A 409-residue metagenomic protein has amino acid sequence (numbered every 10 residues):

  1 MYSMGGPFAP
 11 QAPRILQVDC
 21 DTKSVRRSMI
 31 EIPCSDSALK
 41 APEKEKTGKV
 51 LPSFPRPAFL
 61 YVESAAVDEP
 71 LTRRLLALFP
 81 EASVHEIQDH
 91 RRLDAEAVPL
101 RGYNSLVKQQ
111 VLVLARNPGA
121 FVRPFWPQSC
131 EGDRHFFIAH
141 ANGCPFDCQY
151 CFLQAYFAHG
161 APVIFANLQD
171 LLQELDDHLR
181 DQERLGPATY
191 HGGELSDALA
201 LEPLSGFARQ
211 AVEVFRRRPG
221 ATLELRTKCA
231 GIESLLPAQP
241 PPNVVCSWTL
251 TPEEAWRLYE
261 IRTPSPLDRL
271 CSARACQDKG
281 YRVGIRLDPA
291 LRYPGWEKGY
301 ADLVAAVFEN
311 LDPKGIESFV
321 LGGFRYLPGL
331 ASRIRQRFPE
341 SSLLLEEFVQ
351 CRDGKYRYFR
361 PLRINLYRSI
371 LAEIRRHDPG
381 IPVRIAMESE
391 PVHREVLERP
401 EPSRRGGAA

Functional and structural regions predicted by a protein language model:
Y2, I30-T72, F308-A409: Auxiliary Fe-S-binding modules of radical SAM enzymes
Y2-F8, L16-T22, R26-R134: Flexible, acidic/Gly-rich N-terminal and inter-domain linker regions that tether and position cofactor-handling modules
V113-C130, R134, L153-S247: Conserved Radical SAM active-site core
A139-Y156: Local cysteine-cluster metal-coordination motifs and their immediate loop/turn environment, predominantly Fe-S cluster
L175-Q182, S234-Q239, P266-K279, I370: Structured alpha-helical segments in the cores of large, soluble enzyme domains
T189-H191, T222-E224, V245-S247, R282-R286 (+2 more regions): Structural preference for beta-strand elements that scaffold enzyme active sites
S196-L199, A230-E233, V244-P264, P289-P294 (+3 more regions): Conserved radical SAM core fold
G295-F308: Catalytic cores of alpha/beta
